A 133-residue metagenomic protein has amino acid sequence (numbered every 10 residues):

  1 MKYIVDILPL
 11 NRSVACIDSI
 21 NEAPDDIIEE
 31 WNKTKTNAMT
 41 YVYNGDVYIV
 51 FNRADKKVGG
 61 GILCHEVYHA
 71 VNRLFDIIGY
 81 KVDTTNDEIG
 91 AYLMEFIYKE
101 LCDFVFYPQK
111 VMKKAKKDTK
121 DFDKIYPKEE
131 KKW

Functional and structural regions predicted by a protein language model:
M1-E22: Charge-rich, low-complexity N-terminal segments
I20-K57, A70-R73, F122: Active-site scaffold of zinc-dependent metalloenzymes
A54, V58, V82-T85: Short, solvent-exposed segments of well-ordered alpha helices
V58-V67: Short alpha-helical catalytic segment bearing the HExxH-like zincin motif of zinc-dependent metalloproteases
V67-T84: Catalytic Zn2+-binding segment of zinc metalloproteases
K81-M112: Post-HExxH zinc-binding segment in Zn-dependent metallohydrolases
F104-W133: Long, well-structured alpha-helical subdomains associated with metal-dependent extracellular/ecto-lumenal hydrolases
